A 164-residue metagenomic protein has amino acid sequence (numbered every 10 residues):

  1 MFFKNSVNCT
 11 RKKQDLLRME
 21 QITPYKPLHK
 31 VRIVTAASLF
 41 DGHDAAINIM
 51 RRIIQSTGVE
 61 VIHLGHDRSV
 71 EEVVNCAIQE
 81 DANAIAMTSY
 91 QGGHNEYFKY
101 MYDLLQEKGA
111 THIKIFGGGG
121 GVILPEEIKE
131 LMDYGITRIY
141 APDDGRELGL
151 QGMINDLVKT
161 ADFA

Functional and structural regions predicted by a protein language model:
F2-F3: Aromatic (phenylalanine/tyrosine) cluster motif
Q14: Cationic, low-complexity basic patches in intrinsically disordered or flexible, solvent-exposed regions
L17-V31, F163: Non-catalytic signal-transmission and effector/linker regions of two-component phosphorelay proteins
V34-A36: Short hydrophobic segments within beta-strands
F40, I47-T57, V61-G152: Cofactor-cradling patches in redox/metallo enzymes
E147-A164: A charged, well-structured terminal subsegment
